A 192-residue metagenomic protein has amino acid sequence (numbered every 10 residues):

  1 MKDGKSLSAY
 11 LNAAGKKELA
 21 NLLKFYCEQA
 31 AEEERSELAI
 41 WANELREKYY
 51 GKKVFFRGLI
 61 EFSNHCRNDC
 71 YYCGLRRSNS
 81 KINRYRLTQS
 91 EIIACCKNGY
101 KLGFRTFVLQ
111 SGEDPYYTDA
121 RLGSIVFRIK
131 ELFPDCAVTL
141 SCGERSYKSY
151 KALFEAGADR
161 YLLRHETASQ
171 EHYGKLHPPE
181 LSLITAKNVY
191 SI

Functional and structural regions predicted by a protein language model:
M1-D69: Flexible, acidic/Gly-rich N-terminal and inter-domain linker regions that tether and position cofactor-handling modules
A14, E18, E32, L38 (+10 more regions): Alpha-helical context
F25-Q29, E44, N98, R128 (+1 more regions): Residues within well-ordered alpha-helical secondary structure of globular protein domains
L38-S78, R84-Q110, D159: N-terminal pre-triad scaffold of radical SAM enzymes
R77-I92, G99-A120, R128-I192: Core AdoMet radical
